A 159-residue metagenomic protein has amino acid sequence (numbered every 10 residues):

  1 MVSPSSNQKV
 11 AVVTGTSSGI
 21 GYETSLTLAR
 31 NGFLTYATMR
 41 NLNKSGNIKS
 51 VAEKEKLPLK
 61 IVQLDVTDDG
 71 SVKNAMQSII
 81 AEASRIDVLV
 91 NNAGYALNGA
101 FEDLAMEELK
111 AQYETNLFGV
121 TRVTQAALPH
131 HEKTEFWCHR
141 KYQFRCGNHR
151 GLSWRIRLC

Functional and structural regions predicted by a protein language model:
S17-G19, N41: Conserved glycine-rich cofactor-binding loop
N31-N47: Conserved glycine-rich Rossmann-like NAD(P)H-binding loop of the short-chain dehydrogenase/reductase
L57-P58, S78-N91, L97: A glycine-rich helix->loop->beta "capping" turn within Rossmann-like NAD(P)(H)-dependent oxidoreductase domains
L64-N74, M106-E107: The beta1-alpha1 cofactor-binding region of Rossmann-like NAD(H)/NADP(H)-dependent oxidoreductases
A100-F101, E108-K110: Substrate-binding pocket helix/loop in short-chain dehydrogenase/reductase
T124-Q125: A short, exposed helix-loop element centered on a Lys and neighboring polar residues
R140-C159: Catalytic loop of short-chain dehydrogenase/reductase
